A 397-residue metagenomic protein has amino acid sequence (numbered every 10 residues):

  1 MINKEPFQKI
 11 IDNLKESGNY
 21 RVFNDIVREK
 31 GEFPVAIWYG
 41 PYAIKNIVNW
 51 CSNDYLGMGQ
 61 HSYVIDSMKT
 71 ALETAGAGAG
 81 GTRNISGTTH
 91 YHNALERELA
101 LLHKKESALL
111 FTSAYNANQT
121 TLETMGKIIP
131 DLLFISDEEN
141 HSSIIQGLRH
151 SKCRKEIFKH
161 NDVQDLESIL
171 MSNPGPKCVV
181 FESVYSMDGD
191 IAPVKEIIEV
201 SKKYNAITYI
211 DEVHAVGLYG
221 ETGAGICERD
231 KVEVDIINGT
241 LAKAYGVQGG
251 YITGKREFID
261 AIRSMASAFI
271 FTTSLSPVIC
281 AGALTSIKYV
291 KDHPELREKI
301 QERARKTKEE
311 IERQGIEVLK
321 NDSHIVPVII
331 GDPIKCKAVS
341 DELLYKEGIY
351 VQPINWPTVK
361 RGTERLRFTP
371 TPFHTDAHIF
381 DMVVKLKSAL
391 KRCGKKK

Functional and structural regions predicted by a protein language model:
I2-P6, I10-A75, A206: N-terminal "arm"/small-domain region of PLP-dependent enzymes with the aminotransferase-like
D54, E156-I210: Active-site phosphate-binding strand-loop segment of PLP-dependent enzymes
M58, S62, D66-T70, T74 (+4 more regions): PLP-dependent enzyme catalytic core of the Aspartate aminotransferase-like
I65-S113: Conserved N-terminal alpha-helix of the aminotransferase class I/II PLP-enzyme fold
T121-S142: Conserved PLP-anchoring active-site segment centered on the Schiff-base-forming lysine
T222, E228-A261: Active-site PLP attachment segment
S274-H293, K299, R303-R305, E312 (+1 more regions): Structural motif of enzymes handling amino- and sulfur-group chemistry
E298-R305, E312-G348, T363, P370-P372: Conserved PLP-binding catalytic core of the aspartate aminotransferase-like
